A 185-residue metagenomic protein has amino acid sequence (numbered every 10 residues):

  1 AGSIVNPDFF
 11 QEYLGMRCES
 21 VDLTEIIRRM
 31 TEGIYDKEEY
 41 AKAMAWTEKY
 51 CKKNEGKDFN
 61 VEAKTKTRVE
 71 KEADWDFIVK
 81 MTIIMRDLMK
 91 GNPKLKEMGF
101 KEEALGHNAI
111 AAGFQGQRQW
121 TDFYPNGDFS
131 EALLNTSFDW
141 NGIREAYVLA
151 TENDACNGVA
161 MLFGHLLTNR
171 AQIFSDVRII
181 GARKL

Functional and structural regions predicted by a protein language model:
A1-L185: An N-terminal assembly and electron-transfer interface module characteristic of large anaerobic redox and radical
